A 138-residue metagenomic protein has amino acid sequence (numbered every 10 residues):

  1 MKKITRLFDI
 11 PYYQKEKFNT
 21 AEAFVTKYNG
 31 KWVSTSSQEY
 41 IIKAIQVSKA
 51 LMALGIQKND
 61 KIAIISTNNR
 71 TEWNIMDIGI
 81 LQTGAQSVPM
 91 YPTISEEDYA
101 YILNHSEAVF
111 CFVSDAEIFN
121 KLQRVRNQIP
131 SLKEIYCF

Functional and structural regions predicted by a protein language model:
K2-A23, I42: A short N-terminal helical cap/helix-turn-helix that marks the beginning of AMP-binding/adenylate-forming
F8, K27-Y28, Q38, V125 (+1 more regions): Domain-wide signal for the mature, well-folded portions of proteins, strongly enriched in nucleus-encoded organellar
I10, I65, I118-L122: A general structural detector for well-ordered alpha-helical segments in enzyme core domains, enriched
N19-A21, N59, L132: A general structural motif
A23-I78, S95-A100: Conserved AMP-binding/adenylate-forming core of the ANL superfamily
Q82-F138: Structural core segment of the AMP-binding/adenylate-forming
